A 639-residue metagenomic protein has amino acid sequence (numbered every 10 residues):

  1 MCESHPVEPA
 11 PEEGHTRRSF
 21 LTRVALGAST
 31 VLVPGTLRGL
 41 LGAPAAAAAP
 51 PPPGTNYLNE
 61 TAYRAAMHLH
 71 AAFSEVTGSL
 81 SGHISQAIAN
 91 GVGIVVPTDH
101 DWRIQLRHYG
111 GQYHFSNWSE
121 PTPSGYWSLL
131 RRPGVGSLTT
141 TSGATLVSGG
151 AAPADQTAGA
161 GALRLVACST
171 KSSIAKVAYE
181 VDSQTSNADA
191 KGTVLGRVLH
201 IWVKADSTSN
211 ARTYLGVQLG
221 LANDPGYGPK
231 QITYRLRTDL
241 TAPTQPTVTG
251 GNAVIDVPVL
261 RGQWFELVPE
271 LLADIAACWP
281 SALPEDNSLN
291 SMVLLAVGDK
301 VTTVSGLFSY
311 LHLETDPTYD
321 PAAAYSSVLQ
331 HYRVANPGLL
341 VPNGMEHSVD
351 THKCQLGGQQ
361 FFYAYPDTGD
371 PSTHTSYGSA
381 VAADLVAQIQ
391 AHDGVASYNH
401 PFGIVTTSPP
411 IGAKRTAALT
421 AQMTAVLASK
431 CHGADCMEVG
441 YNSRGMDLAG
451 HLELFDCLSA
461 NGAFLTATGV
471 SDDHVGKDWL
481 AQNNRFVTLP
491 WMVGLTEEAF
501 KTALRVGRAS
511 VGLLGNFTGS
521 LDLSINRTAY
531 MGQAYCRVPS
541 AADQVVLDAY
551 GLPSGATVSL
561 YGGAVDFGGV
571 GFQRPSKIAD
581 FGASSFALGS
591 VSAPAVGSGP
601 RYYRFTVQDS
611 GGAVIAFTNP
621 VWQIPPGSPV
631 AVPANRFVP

Functional and structural regions predicted by a protein language model:
M1-S19, A28-P34, R38-P44: N-terminal secretory signal peptides
G27, D316, M345, F362 (+3 more regions): Domain-core and long-helix interface of multi-subunit machines
A49-A62, H70, S74, L80-I84 (+7 more regions): C-terminal functional module detector
Y113-T145, P317-T318: Extracellular carbohydrate-recognition regions
T145-A178: Short carbohydrate-recognition loop motifs
Y179-S183, G192, H200-A277: Extracellular ligand-binding interfaces
I201, W264-L307: Extracellular beta-strand ligand-recognition surfaces/modules
L295-S327: Extracellular polysaccharide-targeting segments
